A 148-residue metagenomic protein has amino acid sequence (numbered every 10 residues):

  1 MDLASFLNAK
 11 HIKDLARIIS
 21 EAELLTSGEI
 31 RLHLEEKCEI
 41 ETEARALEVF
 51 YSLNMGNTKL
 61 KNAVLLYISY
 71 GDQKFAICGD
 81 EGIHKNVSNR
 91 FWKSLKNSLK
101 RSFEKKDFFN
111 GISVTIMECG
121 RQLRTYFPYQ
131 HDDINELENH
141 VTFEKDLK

Functional and structural regions predicted by a protein language model:
M1-A63, I68-K148: A structural boundary signal for the start of the first folded domain, especially the loop/turn and N-capping region
